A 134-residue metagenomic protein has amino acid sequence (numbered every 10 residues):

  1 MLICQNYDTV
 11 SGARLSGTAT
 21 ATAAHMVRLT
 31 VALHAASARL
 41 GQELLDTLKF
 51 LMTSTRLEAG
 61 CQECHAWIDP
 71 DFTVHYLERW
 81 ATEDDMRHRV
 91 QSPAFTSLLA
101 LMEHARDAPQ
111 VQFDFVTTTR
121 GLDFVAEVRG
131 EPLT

Functional and structural regions predicted by a protein language model:
M1-E63, W67-V74, A81-Q91, T96 (+1 more regions): Short S/T/G/P-rich N-terminal loop/turn motif that feeds into the first structured element of a domain
L98-M102: Anionic, Ser/Thr-rich low-complexity intrinsically disordered regions
